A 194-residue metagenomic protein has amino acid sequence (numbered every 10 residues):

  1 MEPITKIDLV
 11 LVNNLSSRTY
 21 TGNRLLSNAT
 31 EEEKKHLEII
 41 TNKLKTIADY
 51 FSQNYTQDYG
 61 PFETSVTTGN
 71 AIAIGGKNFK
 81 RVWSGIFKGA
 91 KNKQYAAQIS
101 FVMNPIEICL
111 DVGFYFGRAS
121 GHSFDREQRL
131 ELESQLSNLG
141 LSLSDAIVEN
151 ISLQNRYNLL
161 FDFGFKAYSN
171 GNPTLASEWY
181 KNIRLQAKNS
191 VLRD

Functional and structural regions predicted by a protein language model:
M1-L15: Extracytoplasmic cell-surface/polysaccharide-interacting catalytic and binding patches
L11-S65: Active-site acidic/histidine clusters and adjacent loop/turn architecture that either coordinate catalytic ions
R24, N28, N104-P105, N189: Intrinsic-disorder/low-complexity, polar/charged segments
E63-M103: Amphipathic, interaction-prone secondary-structure segments
R81-K91, Q98-S100, S169-R184, K188-N189: Aromatic/basic-lined ligand-recognition segments that form π-stacking hydrophobic pockets flanked by Lys/Arg to engage
I106-L185: Compact, glycine/acidic-enriched structural inserts
R193-D194: Long, compositionally biased interface segments
